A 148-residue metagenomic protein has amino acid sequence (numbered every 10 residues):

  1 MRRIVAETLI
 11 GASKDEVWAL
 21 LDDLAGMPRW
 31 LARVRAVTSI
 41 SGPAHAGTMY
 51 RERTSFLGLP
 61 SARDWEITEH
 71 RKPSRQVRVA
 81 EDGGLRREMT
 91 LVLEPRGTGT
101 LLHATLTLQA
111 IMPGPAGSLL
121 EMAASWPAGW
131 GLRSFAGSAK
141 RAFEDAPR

Functional and structural regions predicted by a protein language model:
M1-I40, H45: Hydrophobic ligand-binding cavity/cleft-lining segments
V5-E7, A62-D64, E88-T90, H103: Well-ordered beta-strand positions in beta-sheet-rich domains
E7-G11, T38, R53, E66 (+2 more regions): Generic structural detector for well-ordered beta-strands
A12, F56-G58, L108-M112: Beta-strand elements of well-folded, non-transmembrane domains
T38-G84, R96, L101, R133-R148: Glycine-rich portal/gate segments that line the openings of hydrophobic small-molecule binding cavities
V79-S134: Beta-strand/loop substructures that line and gate deep hydrophobic ligand-binding cavities in soluble
